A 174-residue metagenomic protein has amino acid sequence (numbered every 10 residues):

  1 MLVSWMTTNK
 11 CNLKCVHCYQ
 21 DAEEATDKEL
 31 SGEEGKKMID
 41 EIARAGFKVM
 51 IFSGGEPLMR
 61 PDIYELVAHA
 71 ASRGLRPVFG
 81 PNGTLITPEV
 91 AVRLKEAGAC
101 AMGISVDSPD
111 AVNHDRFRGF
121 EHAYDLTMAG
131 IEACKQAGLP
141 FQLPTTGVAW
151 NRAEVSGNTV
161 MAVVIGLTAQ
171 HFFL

Functional and structural regions predicted by a protein language model:
M1-A101: Conserved alpha-helical substructure of the radical SAM core
M6, A45-I51, A71-V78, A99-G103 (+1 more regions): Conserved C-terminal portion of the radical SAM core fold that forms the substrate/S-adenosylmethionine-binding
Y19-A22, R116, F172: Compositionally biased, intrinsically disordered low-complexity segments enriched in polar/proline residues
E29, F120-Y124: Short, conserved loop/turn and helix-capping segments at secondary-structure boundaries that abut family-defining
K36, V92, D115, M128 (+1 more regions): Generic structural signal for individual residues within well-ordered alpha-helical segments across diverse proteins
P57-M59, G83-P88, V92, C100 (+4 more regions): Conserved radical SAM core fold
